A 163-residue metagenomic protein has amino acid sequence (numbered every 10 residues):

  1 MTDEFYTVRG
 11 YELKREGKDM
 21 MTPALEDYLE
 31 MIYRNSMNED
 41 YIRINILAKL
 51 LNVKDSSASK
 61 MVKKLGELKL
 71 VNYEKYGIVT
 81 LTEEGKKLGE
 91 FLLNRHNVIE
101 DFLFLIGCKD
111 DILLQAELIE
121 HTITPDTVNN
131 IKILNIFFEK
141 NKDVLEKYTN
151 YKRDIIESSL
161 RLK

Functional and structural regions predicted by a protein language model:
M1, E120-K163: C-terminal regulatory/oligomerization modules of transcriptional regulators
E4-M20: Short, Lys/Arg-enriched N-terminal segment that forms or immediately precedes the first helix of a structured domain
R15-G17, L51, E83-L88, E100-D101: A ubiquitous short alpha-helical element
E16-V53: N-terminal helix-turn-helix DNA-binding core of bacterial DNA-binding proteins
M21-L25, I42, S57-K60, K64 (+1 more regions): Short glycine/proline-centered loop/turn elements that form peptide/ligand docking sites
I44-Y76: Canonical helix-turn-helix DNA-binding module
G77-R95: Basic, amphipathic "hinge/linker" alpha-helix immediately C-terminal to the N-terminal HTH DNA-binding motif
F91-N130, L134-F137: Arg/Lys-rich, alpha-helical DNA-contact motif
